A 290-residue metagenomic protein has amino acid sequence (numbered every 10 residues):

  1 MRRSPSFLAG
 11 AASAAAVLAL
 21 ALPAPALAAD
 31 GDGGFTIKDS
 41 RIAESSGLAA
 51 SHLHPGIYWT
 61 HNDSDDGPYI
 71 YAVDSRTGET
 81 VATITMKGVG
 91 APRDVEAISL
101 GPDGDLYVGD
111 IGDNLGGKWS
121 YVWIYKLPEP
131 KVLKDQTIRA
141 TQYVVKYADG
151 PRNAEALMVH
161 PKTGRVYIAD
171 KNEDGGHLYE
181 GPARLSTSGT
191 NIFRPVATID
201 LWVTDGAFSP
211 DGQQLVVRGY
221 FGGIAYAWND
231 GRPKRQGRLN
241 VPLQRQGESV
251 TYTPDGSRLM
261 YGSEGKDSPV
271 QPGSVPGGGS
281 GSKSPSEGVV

Functional and structural regions predicted by a protein language model:
R2-G10, A16-L18, P25-V290: Sequence/structural signature of beta-propeller domains
